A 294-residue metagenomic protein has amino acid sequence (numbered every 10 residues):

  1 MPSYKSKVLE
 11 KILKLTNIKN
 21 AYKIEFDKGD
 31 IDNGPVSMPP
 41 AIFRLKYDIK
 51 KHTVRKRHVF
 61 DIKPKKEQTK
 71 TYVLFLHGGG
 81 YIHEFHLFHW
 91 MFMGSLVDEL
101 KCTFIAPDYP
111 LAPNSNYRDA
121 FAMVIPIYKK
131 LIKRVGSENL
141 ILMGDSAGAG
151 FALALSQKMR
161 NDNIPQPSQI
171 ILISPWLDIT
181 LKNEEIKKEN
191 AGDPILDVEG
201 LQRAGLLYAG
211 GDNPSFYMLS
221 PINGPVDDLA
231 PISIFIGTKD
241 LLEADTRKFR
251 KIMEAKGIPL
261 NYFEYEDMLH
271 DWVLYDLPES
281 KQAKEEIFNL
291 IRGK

Functional and structural regions predicted by a protein language model:
M1-E67: A glycine/proline-hinged amphipathic helix-loop "lid/cap" segment that gates access to hydrophobic ligand pockets
V54-H58, P64-K294: Alpha/beta-hydrolase superfamily serine-hydrolase fold, recognizing
